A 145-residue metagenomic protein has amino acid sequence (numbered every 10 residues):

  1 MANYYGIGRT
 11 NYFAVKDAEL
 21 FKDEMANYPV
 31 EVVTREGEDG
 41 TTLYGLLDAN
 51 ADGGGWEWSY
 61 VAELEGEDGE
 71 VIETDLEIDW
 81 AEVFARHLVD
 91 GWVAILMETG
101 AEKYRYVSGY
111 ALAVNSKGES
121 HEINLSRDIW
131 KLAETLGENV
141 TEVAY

Functional and structural regions predicted by a protein language model:
M1-Y28, A144-Y145: Short, extreme N-terminal segment that most often corresponds to the first beta-strand
E19-L47: Short, flexible N-terminal segments of the mature chain
E38-Y145: Charged interaction segments
